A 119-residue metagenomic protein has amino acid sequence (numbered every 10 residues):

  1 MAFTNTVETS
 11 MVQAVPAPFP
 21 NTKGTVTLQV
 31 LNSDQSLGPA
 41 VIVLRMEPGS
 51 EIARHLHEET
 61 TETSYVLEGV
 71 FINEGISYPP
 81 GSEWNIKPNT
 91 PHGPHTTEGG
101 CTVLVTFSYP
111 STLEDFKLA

Functional and structural regions predicted by a protein language model:
M1-G38, L118-A119: A short, N-terminal "cap"/entry segment at the start of jelly-roll beta-barrel domains of the cupin/DSBH fold
T27-H57, I72, I76, K87-P91: Conserved short histidine dyad/triad with adjacent acidic residue
I42, D115-K117: A short secondary-structure junction signal
E59-T61, L118-A119: Short intrinsically disordered coil segments
T60, S77, P88-E114: Ligand-binding loop in jelly-roll beta-barrel domains
S64: Structured binding elements
